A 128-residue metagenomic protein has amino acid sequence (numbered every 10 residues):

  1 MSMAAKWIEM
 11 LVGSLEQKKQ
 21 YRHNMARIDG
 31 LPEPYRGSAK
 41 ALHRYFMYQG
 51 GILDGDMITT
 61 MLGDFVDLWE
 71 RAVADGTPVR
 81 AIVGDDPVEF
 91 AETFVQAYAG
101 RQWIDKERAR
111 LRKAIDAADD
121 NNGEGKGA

Functional and structural regions predicted by a protein language model:
S2-G51: Short terminal alpha-helical segments
S14, Y45-I52, D75, A97-G100 (+2 more regions): Surface-exposed polar/charged interaction patches
P34-G37, A41, D64, E89 (+2 more regions): Charged, amphipathic alpha-helical oligomerization/scaffolding segments
D56-R101: Amphipathic protein-protein interaction modules
V83-A128: Amphipathic alpha-helical binding modules
